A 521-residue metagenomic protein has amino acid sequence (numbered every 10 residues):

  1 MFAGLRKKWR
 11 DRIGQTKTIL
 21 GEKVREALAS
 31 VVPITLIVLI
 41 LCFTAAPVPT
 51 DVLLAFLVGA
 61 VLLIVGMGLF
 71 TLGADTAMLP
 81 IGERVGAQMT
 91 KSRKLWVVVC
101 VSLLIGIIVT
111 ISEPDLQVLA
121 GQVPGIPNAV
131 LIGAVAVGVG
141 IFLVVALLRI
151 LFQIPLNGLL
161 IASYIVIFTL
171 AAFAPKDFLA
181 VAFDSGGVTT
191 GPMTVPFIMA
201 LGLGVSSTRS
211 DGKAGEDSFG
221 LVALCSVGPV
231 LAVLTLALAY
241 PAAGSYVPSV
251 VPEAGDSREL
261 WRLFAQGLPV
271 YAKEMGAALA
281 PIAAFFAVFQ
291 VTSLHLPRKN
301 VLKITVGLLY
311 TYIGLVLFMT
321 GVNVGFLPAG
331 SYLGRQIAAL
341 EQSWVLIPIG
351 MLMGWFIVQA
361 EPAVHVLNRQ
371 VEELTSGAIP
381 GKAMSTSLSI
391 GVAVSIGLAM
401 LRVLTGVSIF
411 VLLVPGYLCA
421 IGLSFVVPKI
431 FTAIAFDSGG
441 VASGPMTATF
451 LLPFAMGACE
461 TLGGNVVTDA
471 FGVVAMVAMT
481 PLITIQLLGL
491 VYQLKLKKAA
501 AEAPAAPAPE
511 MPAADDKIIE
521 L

Functional and structural regions predicted by a protein language model:
M1-L72, A87-Q88, G186, M199 (+5 more regions): Signature of multi-pass transmembrane helix bundles
I34-T35, G66, K94-S102, A162-F173 (+7 more regions): Small-residue-rich segments of transmembrane alpha-helices in multi-pass membrane proteins, especially helix faces
P47, T71-I81, I107-L119, K176-L179 (+2 more regions): Transmembrane alpha-helix boundary signature
L54-A55, G73, A120-I132, R149-I165 (+7 more regions): Transmembrane helix-loop boundary segments of multi-pass membrane transporters
F56-G68, G125-V137, D184-I198, V250-V251 (+4 more regions): Structural signature of hydrophobic alpha-helical transmembrane segments
G86-Q88, L95-V166, S343-S424: Helix-loop-helix junctions within the multi-pass membrane cores of secondary transporters/permeases
L143, L147-L151, F178-L179, L203-D217 (+4 more regions): Alpha-helical transmembrane segments
F173-V181, V233-P241, F318-G325, G397-L398 (+1 more regions): Hydrophobic alpha-helical transmembrane segments in multi-pass integral membrane proteins
